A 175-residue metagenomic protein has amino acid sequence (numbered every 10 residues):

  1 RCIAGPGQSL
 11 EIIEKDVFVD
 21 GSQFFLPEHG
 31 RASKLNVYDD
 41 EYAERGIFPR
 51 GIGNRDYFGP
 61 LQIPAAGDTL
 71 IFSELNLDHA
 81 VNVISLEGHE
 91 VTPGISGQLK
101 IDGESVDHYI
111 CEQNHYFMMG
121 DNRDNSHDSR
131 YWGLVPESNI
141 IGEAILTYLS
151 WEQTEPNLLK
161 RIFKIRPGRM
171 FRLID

Functional and structural regions predicted by a protein language model:
R1-D175: Soluble "head" domains of membrane/secretory-pathway proteins
